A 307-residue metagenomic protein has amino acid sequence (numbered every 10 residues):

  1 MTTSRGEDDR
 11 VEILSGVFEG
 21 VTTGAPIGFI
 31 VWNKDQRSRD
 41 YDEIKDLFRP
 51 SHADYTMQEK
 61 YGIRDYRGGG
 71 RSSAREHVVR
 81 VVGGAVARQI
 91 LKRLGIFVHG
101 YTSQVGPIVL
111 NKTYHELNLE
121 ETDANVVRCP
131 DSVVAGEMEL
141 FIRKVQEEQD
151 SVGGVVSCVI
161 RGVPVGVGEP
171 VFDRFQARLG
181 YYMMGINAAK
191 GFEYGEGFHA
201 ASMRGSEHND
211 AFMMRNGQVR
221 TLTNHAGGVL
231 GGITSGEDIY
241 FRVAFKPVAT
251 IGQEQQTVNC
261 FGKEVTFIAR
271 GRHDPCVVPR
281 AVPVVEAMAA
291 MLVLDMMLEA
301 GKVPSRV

Functional and structural regions predicted by a protein language model:
M1-V307: Generic N-terminal targeting/processing segments that precede catalytic cores or assembly contacts
